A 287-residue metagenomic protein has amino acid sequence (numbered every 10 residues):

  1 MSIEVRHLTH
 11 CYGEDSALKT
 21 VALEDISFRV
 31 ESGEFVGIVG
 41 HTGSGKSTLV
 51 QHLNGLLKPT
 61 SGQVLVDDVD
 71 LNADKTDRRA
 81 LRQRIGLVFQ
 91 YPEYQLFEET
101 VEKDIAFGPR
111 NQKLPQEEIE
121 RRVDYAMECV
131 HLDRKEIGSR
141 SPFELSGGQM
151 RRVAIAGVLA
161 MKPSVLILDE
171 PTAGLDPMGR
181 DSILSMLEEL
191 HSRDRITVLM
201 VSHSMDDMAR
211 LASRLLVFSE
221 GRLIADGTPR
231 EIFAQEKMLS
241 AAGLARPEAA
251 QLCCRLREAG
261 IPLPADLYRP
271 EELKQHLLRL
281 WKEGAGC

Functional and structural regions predicted by a protein language model:
V39-H41: The feature captures the beta-strand-to-loop junction immediately N-terminal to the Walker
N54: Helix-to-loop junction immediately C-terminal to a conserved catalytic motif
Q63-A80: ABC ATPase NBD Q-loop/coupling interface
S141-L145, Q149: Conserved ABC ATPase signature
K162: Conserved catalytic motifs of ABC-family nucleotide-binding domains
L166-D169: Catalytic Walker B motif of ABC-type/P-loop ATPase nucleotide-binding domains
